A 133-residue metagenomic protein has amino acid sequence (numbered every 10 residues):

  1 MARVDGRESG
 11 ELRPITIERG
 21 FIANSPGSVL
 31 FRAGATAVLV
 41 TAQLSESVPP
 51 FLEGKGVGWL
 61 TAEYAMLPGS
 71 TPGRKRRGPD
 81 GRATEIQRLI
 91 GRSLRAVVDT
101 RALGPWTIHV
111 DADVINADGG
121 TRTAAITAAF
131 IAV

Functional and structural regions predicted by a protein language model:
M1-S25, V29-R32: Short, Gly/Pro- and small/polar-rich lid/capping loops
A2-G10, T84-E85, A129, V133: A short, contiguous, amphipathic alpha-helix enriched in charged residues
P14, W59, T107: A residue-level signal for beta-strand positions that form part of recognition/binding surfaces within mature
F21, P26-L103: Glycine-rich, flexible beta-strand/loop modules in the N-terminal catalytic cores of phosphate-handling
T61, H109-D113: Conserved beta-strand segments that form the floor/walls of ligand-binding pockets within enzyme and binding domains
K75-P79, A112-T121: A short glycine/serine-rich beta->alpha loop
T100-I108, T121-T123: Short, structured loop/turn "capping" segments at alpha-beta junctions
D118-V133: Glycine- and Gly-Pro-enriched alpha-helical subdomains that act as flexible, kink-prone "lid/hinge" or packing modules
